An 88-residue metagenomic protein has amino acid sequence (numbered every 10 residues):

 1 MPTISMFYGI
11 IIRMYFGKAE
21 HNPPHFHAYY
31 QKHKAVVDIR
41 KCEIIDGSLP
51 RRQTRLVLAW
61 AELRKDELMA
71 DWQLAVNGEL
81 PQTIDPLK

Functional and structural regions predicted by a protein language model:
M1-K88: Basic nucleic-acid-binding interfaces
